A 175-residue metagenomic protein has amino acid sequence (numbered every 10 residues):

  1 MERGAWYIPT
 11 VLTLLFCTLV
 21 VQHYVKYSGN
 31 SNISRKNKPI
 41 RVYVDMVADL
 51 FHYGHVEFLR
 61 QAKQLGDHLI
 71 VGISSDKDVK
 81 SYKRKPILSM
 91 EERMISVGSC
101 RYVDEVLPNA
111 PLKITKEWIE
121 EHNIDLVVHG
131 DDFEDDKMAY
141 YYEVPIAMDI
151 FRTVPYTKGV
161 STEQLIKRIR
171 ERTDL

Functional and structural regions predicted by a protein language model:
M1-L175: Nucleotidyltransferase catalytic core that binds NTPs
